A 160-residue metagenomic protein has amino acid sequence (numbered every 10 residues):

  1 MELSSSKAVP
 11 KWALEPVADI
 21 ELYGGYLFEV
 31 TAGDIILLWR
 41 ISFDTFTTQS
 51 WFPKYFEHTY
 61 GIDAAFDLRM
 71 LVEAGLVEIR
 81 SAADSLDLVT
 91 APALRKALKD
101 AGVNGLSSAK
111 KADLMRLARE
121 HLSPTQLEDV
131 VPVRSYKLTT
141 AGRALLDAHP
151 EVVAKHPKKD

Functional and structural regions predicted by a protein language model:
E2-D160: Basic helix-extension-helix modules of the SAP/HeH family
